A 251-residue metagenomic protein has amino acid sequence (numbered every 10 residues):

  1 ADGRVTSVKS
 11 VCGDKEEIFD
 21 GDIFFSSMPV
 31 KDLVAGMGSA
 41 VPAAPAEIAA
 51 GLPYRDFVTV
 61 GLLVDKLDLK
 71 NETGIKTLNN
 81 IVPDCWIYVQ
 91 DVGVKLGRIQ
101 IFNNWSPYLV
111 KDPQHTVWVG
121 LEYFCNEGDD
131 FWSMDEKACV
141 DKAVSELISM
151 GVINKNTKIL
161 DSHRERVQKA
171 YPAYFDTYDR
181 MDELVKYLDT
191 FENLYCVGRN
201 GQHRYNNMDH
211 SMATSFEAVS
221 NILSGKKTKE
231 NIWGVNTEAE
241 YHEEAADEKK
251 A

Functional and structural regions predicted by a protein language model:
A1-V152, E230-E240, K249-A251: Mid-domain catalytic core of redox enzymes that form a hydrophobic substrate pocket/lid adjacent to a catalytic redox
N126, K169-A170, G201-H203: Short Gly/Pro-enriched loop/turn and capping motifs at secondary-structure junctions
W132, A170-A173: Short, glycine/charged-rich beta-strand-loop motifs at protein surfaces that mediate ligand recognition and catalysis
N154-L160: Flexible, glycine/charged-enriched surface loops at secondary-structure junctions
R164, Y174-A251: C-terminal lid/capping helical subdomain adjacent to the catalytic/cofactor pocket in oxidative enzymes
